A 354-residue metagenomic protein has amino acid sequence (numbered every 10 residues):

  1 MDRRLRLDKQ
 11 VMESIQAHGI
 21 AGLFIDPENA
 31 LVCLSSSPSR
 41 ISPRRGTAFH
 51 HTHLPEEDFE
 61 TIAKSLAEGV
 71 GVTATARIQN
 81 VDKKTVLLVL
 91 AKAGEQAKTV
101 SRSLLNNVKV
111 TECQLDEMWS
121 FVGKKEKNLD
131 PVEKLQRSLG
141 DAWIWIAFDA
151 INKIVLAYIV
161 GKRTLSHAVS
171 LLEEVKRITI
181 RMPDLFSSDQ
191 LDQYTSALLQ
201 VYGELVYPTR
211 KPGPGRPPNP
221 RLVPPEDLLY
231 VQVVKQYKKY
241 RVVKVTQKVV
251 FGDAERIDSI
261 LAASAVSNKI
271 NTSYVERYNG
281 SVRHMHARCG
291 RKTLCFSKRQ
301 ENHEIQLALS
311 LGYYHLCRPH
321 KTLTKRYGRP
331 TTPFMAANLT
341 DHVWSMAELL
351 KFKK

Functional and structural regions predicted by a protein language model:
M1-K354: Residue-level recognition of single "structural anchor" positions that define or cap local secondary structure
